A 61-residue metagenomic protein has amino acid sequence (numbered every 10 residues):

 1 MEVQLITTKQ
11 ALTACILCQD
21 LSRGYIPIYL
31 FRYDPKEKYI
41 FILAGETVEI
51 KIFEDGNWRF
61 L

Functional and structural regions predicted by a protein language model:
M1-Y39, E49-L61: Cysteine-centric segments in proteins
I42: Non-cytosolic coordination micro-motifs
G45-T47: Glycine-centered tight beta-turn/hairpin loop motif at sheet-sheet or coil-to-beta transitions
